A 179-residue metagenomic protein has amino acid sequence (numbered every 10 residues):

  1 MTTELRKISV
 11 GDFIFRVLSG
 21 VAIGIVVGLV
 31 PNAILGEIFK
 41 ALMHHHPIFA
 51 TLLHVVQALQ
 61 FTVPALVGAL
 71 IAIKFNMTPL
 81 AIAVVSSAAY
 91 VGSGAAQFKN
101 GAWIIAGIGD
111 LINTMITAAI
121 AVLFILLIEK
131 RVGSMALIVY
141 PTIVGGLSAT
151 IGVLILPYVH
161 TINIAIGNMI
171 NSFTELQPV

Functional and structural regions predicted by a protein language model:
M1-V179: Signature of multi-pass transmembrane helix bundles
